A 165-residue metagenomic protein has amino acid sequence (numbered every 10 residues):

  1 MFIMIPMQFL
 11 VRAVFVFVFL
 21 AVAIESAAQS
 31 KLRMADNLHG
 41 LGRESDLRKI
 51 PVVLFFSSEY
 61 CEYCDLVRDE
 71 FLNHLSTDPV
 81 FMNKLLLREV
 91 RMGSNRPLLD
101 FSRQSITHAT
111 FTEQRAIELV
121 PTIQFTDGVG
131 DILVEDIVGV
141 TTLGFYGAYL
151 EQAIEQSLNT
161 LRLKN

Functional and structural regions predicted by a protein language model:
M4-V14: Bacterial N-terminal signal peptides that target proteins for export
A23-I24: N-terminal signal peptide c-region/cleavage motif recognized by signal peptidases
M34, V80-S105: Thiol-based oxidoreductase modules, predominantly thioredoxin-like and allied folds used for disulfide exchange
M34-P51: A short beta-strand-turn-helix
L47-I50, D69-R91: Conserved helix-turn-beta segment immediately C-terminal to the redox Cys motif in thioredoxin-like folds
V53-L54, I123: Hydrophobic beta-strand anchors of alpha/beta hydrolase catalytic cores
F56-E70: Conserved redox-active cysteine motifs that mediate thiol-disulfide chemistry, especially di-cysteine Cys-X(1-2)-Cys
E113-N159: Non-catalytic, surface beta->alpha helical segment in thiol-disulfide oxidoreductase systems
